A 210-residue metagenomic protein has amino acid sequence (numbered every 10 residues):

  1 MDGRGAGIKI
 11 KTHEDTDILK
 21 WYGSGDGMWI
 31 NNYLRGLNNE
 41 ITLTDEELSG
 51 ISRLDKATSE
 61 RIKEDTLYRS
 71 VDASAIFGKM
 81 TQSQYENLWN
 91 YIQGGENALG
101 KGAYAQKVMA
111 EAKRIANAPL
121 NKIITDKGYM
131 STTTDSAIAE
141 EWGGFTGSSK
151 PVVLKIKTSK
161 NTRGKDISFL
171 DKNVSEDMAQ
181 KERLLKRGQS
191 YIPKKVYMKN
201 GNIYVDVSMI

Functional and structural regions predicted by a protein language model:
M1-I210: Mono-ADP-ribosyltransferase
